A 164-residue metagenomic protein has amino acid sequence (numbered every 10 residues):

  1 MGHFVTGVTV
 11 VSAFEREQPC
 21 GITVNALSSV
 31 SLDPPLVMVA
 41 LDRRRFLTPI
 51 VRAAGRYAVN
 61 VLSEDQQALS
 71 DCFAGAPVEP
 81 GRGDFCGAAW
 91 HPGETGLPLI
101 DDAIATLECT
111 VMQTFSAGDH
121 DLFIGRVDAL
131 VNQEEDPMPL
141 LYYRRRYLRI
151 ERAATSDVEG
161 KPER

Functional and structural regions predicted by a protein language model:
M1-R164: Basic, polyanion-binding surface patches
